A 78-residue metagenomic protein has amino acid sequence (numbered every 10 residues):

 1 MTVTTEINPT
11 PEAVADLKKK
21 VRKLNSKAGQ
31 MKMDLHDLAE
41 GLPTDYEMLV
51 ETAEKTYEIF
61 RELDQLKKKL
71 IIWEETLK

Functional and structural regions predicted by a protein language model:
T2-A39, F60, K68, I72: N-terminal acidic leader/helix
H36-T76: Short, charge-rich amphipathic interface segments used for partner binding and complex assembly
